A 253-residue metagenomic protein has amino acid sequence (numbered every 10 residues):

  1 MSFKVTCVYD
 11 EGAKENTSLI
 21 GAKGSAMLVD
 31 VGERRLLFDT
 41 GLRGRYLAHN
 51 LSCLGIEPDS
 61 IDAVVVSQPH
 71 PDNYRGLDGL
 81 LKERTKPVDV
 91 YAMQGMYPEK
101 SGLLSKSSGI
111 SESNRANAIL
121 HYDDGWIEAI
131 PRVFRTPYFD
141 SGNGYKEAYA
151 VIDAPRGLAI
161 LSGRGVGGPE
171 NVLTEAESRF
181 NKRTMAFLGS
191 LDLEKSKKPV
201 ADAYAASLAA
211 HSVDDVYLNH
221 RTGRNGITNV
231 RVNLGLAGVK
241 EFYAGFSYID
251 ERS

Functional and structural regions predicted by a protein language model:
F3-T6, R35-L36, A63, V88-D89 (+5 more regions): Structural motif
K4-L54, K146-S162: Conserved beta-strand hairpin/beta-sheet module of binuclear metal-dependent hydrolase folds, prominently
V8-E11, T40-G41, M93-G95, D123 (+6 more regions): Fold-independent oxyanion-binding glycine-rich loops and adjacent beta-strand/coil segments at enzyme active sites
A13-N16, S141, L193-K197: Short, small-residue-enriched loops and turns at beta-alpha junctions that line or gate enzyme active sites
S25-M27, N117-N181: Catalytic core of the metallo-beta-lactamase
R45-A92, F180-L188, A209, D215: Active-site metal-binding motif and surrounding structural segment of the metallo-beta-lactamase
P69-N73, P155-I160, R164-Y248: Cap/insert and terminal regions of metallo-dependent hydrolase folds
Q94-A148, V239-S253: Metallo-beta-lactamase
